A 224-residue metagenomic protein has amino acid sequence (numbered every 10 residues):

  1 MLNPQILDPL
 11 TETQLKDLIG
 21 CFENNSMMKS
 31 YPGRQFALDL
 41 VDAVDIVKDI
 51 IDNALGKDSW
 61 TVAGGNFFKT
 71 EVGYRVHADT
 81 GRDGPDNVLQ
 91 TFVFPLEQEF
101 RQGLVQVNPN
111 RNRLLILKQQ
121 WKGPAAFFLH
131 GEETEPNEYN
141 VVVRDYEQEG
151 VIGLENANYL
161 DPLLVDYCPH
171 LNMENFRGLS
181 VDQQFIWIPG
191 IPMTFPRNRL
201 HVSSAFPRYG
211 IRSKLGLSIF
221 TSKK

Functional and structural regions predicted by a protein language model:
M1-A78, Q102-N110, H130-G153: Non-heme Fe(II)/2-oxoglutarate
E71-R199, S204, R208-K224: Catalytic core of non-heme Fe(II) oxygenases with the double-stranded beta-helix
